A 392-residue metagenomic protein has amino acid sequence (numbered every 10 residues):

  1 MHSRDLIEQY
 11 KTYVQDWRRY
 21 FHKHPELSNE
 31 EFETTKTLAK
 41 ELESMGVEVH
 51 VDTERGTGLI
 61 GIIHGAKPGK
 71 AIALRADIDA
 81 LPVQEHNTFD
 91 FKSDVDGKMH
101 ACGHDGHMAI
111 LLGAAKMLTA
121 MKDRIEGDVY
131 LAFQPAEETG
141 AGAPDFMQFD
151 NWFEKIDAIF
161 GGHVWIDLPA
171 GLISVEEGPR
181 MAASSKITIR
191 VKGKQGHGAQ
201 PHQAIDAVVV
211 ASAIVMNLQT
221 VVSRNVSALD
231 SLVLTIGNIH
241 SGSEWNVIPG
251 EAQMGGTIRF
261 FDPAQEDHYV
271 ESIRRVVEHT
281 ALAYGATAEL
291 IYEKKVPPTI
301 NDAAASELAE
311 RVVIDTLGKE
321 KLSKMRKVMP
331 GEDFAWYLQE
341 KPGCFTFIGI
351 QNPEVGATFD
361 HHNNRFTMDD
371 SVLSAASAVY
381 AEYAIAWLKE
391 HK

Functional and structural regions predicted by a protein language model:
M1-H100, A109-I125: Acidic/His- and Gly-rich active-site-bordering loop/insert found across diverse amide/peptide-bond hydrolases
V14, F32-A39, L111, V208 (+5 more regions): Hydrophobic face of alpha-helices
F21, G61, L74, H104 (+8 more regions): Divalent metal-coordination and catalytic microenvironments
E26, D77-D79, A136-E138, W165 (+2 more regions): Active-site beta-loop-alpha junctions enriched in small/polar residues
L59, L81-V83, N87-M99, D105-G106 (+3 more regions): Histidine/acidic-residue-rich, glycine-tolerant segments that coordinate divalent metal ions
I63, V191-G193, I258: Hydrophobic beta-strand positions in extracellular immunoglobulin-like domains
A73-R75, I187, F345-I350: Non-cysteine beta-strand/loop elements that form the S-adenosyl-L-methionine
S212-K392: Metal-dependent amide/peptide-bond hydrolase catalytic core, centered on the "pita-bread" metallohydrolase fold
